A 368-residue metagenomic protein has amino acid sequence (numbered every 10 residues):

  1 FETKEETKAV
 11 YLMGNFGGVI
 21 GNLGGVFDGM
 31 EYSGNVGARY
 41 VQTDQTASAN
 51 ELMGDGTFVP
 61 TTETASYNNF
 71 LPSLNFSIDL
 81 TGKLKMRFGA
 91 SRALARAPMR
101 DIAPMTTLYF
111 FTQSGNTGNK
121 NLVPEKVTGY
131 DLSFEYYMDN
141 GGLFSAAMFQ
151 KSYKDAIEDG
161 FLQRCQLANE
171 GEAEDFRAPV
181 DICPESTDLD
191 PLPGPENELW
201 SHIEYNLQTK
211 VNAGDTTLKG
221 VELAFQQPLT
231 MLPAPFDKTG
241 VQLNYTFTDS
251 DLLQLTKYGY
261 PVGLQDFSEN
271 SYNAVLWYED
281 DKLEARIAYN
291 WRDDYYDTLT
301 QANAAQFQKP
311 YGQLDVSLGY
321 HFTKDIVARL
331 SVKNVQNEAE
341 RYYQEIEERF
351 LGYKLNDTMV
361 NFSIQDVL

Functional and structural regions predicted by a protein language model:
F1-G82, T107: Signature of Gram-negative outer-membrane beta-barrel scaffolds
T3-E5, L94-Y153, E174-E185, S201-L229 (+3 more regions): Outer-membrane beta-barrel signature, preferentially recognizing the C-terminal barrel domain of Gram-negative
V10-F16, L74-I78, L132-Y136, L223-Q227 (+6 more regions): Residues on the lipid-exposed face of transmembrane beta-strands in outer-membrane beta-barrel proteins
G18, A38-T46, A90-R96, A103-M105 (+8 more regions): Transmembrane beta-strands of outer-membrane beta-barrel pores
V19-S33, T81-K83, G141, T230-T239 (+3 more regions): Short loop/turn motifs that connect adjacent beta-strands in outer-membrane beta-barrel proteins
Y32-A38, P72, M86-F88, F144-A146 (+6 more regions): Transmembrane beta-strands of outer-membrane beta-barrel proteins
Q150-S152, L162, A168-L299: Gram-negative outer-membrane beta-barrel transporters
S152-K154, W291-L299, G319-L368: C-terminal beta-signal and adjacent terminal beta-strands/loops of Gram-negative outer-membrane beta-barrel proteins
